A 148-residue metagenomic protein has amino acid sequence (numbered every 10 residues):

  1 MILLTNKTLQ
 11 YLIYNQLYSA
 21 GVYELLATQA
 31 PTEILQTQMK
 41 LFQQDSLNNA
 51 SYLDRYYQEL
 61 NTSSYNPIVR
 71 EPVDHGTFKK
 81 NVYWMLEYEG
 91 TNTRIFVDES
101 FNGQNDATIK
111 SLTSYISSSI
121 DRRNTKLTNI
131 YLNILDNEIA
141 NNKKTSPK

Functional and structural regions predicted by a protein language model:
M1-K148: Iron-associated oxidoreductase/ferritin-like identity signal
